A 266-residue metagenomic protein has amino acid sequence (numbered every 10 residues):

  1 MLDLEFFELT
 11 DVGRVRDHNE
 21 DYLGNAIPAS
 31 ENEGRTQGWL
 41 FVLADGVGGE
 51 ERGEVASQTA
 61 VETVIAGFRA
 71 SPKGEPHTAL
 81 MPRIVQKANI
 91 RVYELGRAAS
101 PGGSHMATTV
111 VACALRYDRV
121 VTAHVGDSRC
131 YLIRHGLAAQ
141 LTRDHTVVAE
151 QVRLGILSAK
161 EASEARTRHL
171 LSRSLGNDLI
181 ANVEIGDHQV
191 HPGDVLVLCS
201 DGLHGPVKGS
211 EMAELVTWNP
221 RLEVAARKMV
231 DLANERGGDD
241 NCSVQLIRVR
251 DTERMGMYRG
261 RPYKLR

Functional and structural regions predicted by a protein language model:
M1-R266: PP2C/PPM-type serine/threonine phosphatase catalytic domain
